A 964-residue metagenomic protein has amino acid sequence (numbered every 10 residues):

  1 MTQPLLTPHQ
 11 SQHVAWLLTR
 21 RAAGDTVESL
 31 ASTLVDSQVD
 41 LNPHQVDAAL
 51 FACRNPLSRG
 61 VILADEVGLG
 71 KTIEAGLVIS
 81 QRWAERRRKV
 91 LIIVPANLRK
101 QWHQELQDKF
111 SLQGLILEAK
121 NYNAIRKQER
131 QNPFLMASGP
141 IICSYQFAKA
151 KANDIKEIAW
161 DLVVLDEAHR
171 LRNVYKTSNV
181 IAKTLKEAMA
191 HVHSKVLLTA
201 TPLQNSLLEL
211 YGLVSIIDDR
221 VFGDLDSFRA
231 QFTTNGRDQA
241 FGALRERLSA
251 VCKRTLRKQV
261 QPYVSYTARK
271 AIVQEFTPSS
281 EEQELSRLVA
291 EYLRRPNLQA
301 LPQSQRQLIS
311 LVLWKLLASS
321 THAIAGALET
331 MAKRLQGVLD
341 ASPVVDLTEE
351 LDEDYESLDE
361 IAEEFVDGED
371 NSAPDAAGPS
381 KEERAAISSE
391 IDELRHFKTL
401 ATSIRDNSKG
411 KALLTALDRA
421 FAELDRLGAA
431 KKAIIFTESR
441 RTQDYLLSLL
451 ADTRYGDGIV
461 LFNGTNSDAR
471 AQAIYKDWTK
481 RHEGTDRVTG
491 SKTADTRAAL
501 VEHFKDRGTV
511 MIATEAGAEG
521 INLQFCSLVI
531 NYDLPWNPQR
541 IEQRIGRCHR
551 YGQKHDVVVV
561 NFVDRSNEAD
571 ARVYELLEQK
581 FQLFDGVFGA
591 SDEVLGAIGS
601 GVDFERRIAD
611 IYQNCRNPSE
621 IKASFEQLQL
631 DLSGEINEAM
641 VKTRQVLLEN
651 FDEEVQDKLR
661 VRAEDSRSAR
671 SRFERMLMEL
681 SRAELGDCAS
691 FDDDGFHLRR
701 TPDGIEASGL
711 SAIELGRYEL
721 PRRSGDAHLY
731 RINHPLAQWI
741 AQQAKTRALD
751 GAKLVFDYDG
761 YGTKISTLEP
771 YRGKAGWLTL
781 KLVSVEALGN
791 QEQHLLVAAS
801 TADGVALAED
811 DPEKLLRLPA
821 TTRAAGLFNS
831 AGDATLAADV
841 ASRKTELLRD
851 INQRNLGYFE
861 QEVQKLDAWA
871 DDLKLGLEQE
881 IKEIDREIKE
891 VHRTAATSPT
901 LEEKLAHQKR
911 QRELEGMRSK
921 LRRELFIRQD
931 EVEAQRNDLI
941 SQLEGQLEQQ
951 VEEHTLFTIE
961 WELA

Functional and structural regions predicted by a protein language model:
M1-L50, R54, K71-I73, W83-I181 (+3 more regions): SF2 helicase/translocase NTPase motor core, specifically the RecA-like lobe 1 inter-motif segment between Walker
Q3-Q12, W16-T19, H555-R717, A737 (+1 more regions): C-terminal accessory region of SF2 helicases/translocases
Q38, Y266-P278, K315, A325-R507 (+3 more regions): Conserved Helicase C-terminal RecA-like lobe
S58-V78: Walker A/P-loop
Q131, M136-A137, I141-W160, K176-H193 (+7 more regions): Inter-lobe coupling linker of SF2 helicases/translocases
S144, A451, G456-D570: Conserved RecA-like P-loop NTPase helicase motor core
A318, Q336, D340, D375 (+4 more regions): P-loop NTPase motor cores of the ASCE clade
E913-E933: Amphipathic alpha-helical coiled-coil segments
